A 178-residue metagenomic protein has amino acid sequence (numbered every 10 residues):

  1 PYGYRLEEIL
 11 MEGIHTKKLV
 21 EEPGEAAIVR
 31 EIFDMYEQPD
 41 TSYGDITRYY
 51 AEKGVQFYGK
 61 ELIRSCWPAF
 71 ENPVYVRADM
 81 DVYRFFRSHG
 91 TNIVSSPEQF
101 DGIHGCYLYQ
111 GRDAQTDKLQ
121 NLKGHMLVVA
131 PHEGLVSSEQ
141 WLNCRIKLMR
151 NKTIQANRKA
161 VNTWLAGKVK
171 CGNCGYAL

Functional and structural regions predicted by a protein language model:
P1-L178: Conserved catalytic breakage-reunion loop centered on the nucleophilic residue
